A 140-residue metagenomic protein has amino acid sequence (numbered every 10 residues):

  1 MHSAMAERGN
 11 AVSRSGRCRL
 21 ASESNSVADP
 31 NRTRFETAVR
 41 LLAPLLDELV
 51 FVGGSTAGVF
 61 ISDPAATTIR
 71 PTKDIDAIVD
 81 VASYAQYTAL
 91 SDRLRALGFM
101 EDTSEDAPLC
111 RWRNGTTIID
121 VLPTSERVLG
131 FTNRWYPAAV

Functional and structural regions predicted by a protein language model:
H2-V140: Compositionally biased terminal segments of proteins
